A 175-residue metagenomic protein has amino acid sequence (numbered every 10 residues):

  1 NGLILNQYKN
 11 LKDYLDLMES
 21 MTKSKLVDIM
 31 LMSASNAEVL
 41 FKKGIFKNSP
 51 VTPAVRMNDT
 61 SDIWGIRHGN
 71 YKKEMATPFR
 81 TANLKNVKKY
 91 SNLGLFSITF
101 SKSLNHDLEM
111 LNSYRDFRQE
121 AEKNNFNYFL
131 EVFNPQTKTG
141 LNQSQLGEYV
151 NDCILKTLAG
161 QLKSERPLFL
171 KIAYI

Functional and structural regions predicted by a protein language model:
N1-L108, L168: Alpha/beta catalytic barrel-like cores
N1-N6, K138-Y149: Glycine-rich phosphate-binding "P-loop"
L104-R115, S144, E148, D152: Short, amphipathic alpha-helical segments
N112-Q119, K123, C153-G160: Alpha-helical scaffolding segments of alpha/beta enzyme cores, especially the outer helices of TIM-barrel or partial
N127: Residue-level detector of anion-binding/catalytic polar loops
E131: Conserved, mostly hydrophobic/aromatic
P135: Aromatic-lined carbohydrate-binding surfaces of glycoside hydrolases
N142-I175: Catalytic alpha/beta core domains of metabolic enzymes, predominantly
